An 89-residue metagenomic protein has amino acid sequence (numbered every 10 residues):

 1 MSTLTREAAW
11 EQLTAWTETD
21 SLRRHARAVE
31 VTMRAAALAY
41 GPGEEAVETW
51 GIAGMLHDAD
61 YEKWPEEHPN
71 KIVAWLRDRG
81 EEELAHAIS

Functional and structural regions predicted by a protein language model:
L4, A8, R24-A28, E67 (+1 more regions): Conserved active-site and cofactor/substrate-binding residues in soluble primary-metabolism enzymes
R6-H25, L56-D60, S89: Active-site flanking loop/helix segments enriched in acidic
W10, R27-R34, N70-V73: Predominant activation on well-ordered alpha-helical scaffold segments within soluble catalytic domains
T14, A37-L38, R77: Residue-level preference for well-ordered alpha-helical positions
E18-W50: Alpha-helical phosphate/pyrophosphate-handling elements in metalloenzyme active cores
E45-S89: Divalent metal-dependent catalytic cores for phosphoryl transfer on phosphate-bearing substrates
